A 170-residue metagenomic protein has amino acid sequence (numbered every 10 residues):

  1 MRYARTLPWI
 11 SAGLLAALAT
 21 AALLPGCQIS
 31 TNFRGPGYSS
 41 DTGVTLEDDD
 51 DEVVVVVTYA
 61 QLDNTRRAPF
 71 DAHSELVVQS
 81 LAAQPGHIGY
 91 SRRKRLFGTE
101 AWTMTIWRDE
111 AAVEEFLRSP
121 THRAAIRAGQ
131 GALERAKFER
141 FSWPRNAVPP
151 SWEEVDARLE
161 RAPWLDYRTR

Functional and structural regions predicted by a protein language model:
R2-L14: Bacterial N-terminal signal peptides that target proteins for export
A4, D63, R67, S119-I126 (+1 more regions): Short, structured coil/loop segments at alpha-helix boundaries
P8-W9, T20-E100, E114, R140-R170: Short S/T/G/P-rich N-terminal loop/turn motif that feeds into the first structured element of a domain
L14-T20: Core hydrophobic alpha-helical transmembrane segments of single-pass membrane proteins
L15, L46-E47, A136: Generic detector of short alpha-helix boundary/capping microenvironments and adjacent low-complexity segments
Q28-F33, E110-F138: An amphipathic, aromatic/His-enriched active-site/gating alpha helix that lines ligand/cofactor pockets
Y59, M104-W107: Short hydrophobic/aromatic beta-strand micro-patches that form the beta-sheet surface supporting nucleotide- or nucleic
